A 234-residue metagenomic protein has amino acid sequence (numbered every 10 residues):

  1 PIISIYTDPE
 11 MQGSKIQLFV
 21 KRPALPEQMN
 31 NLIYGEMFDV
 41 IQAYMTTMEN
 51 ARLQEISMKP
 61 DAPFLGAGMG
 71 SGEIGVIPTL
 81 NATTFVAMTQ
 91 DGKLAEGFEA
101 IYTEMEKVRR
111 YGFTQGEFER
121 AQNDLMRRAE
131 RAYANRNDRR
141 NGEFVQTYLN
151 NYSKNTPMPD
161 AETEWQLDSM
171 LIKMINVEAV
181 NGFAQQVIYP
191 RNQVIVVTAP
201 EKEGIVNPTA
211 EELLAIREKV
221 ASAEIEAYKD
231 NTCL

Functional and structural regions predicted by a protein language model:
P1-P60, E119-N123, R127-E130, N150-L234: Proteolytic maturation boundary segments
G13-K15, A62-G66, L80-T84, Y102 (+1 more regions): Active-site lining segments that contact anionic ligands and/or coordinate catalytic metals
T46-M88, Q146-N150: A structural supersecondary motif
I56, I74-A134, T156-P157, M170-M174: M16/insulysin-pitrilysin zinc metalloprotease superfamily fold
D138-Q146: Hydrophobic, mid-to-C-terminal alpha-helical segments
